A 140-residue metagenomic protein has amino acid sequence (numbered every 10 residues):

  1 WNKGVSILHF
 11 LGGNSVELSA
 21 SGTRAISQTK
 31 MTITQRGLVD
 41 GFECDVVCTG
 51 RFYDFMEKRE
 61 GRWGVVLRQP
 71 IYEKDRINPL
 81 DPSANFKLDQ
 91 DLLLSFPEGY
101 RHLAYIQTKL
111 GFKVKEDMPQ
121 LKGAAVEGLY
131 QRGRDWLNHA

Functional and structural regions predicted by a protein language model:
W1-I33: A solvent-exposed, acidic/Ser-Thr-rich amphipathic alpha-helical stretch
L11-V16, R51-E57, P70-I71: Hydrophobic/aromatic beta-strand elements that line small-molecule binding cavities or substrate pockets in beta-rich
S19, V39, R59: Acidic surface patches and DE-rich sequence motifs
R24-I26, E57, R62-G64: General beta-strand recognition
M31-G37, M56-K58: Beta-strand elements of well-folded, non-transmembrane domains
D40, R62-A140: Terminal "cap-and-tail" regions of soluble proteins that handle hydrophobic small molecules
C44-D45: Replace "Gram-negative outer membrane beta-barrel proteins" with "bacterial and organellar outer membrane beta-barrel
